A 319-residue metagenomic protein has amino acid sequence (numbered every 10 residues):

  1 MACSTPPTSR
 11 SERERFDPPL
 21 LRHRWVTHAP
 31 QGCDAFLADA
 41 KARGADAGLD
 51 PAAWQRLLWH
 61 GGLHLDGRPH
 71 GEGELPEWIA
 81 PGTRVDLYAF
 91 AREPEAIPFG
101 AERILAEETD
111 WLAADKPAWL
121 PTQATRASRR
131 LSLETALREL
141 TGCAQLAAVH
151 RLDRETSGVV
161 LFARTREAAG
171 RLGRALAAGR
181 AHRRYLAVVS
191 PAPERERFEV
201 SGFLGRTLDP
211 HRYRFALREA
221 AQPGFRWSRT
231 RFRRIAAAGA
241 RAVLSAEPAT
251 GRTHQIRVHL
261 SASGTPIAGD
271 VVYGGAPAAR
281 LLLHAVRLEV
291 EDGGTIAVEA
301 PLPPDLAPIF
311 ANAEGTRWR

Functional and structural regions predicted by a protein language model:
A2-R319: RNA pseudouridine synthases
